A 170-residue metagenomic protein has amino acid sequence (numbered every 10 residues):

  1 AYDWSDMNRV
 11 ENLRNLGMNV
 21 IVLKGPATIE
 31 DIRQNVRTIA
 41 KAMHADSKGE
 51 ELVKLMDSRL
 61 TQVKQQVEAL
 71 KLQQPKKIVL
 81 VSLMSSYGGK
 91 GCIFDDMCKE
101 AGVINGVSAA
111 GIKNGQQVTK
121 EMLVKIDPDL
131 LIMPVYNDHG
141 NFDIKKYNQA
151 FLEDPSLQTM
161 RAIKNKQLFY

Functional and structural regions predicted by a protein language model:
A1-A42, T119-T159: Acidic/His-rich segments in extracytoplasmic proteins that coordinate ligands and/or metal ions
N8-S82, S86, V107-S108, I163-Y170: Extracytoplasmic substrate-binding proteins
I39, D46-S47, T61, Y87 (+3 more regions): A residue-level marker of the well-folded mature domains of exported/periplasmic proteins
S58, Q62, G115-V118, L152: Short, conserved clusters of charged catalytic residues that mark active-site and nucleotide-handling motifs
L72-K76, G91-C92, K125-I126: Short gly/pro-enriched beta-turn/loop segments at secondary-structure junctions
L83-M84, A110-G111, P128, Y136-N137: Histidine- and/or cysteine-centered catalytic micro-motif in compact active-site loops
Y87-K90, G140-F142: Short acidic/glycine-rich loop or secondary-structure boundary segments that cap or lie
K90-Q116: Alpha-helical, coiled-coil/dimerization segments enriched in small aliphatic residues
